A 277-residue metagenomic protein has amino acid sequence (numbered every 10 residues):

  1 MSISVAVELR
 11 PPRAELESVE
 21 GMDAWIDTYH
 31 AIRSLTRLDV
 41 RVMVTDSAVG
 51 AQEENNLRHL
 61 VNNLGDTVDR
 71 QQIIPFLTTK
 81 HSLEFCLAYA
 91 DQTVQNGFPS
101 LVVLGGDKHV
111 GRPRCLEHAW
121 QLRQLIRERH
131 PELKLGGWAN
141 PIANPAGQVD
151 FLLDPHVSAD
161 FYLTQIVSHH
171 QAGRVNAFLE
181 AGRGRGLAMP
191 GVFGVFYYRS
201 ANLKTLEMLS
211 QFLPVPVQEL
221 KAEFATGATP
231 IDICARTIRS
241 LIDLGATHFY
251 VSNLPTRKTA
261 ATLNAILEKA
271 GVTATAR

Functional and structural regions predicted by a protein language model:
M1-R41: Conserved N-terminal beta1-alpha1 strand-loop-helix module at the mouth
I3-P11, V40-V44, Q72-L77, L101-V103 (+4 more regions): Hydrophobic faces of well-ordered beta-strands that scaffold small-molecule active sites in alpha/beta enzyme cores
L9-R13, D46-G50, T79-H81, G105-H109 (+4 more regions): Active-site-proximal loop/turn and secondary-structure-junction residues that shape catalytic pockets, frequently
E20-S34, G105, R114-I142, R183-T237 (+2 more regions): Active-site pocket-lining/capping segments in soluble small-molecule metabolic enzymes
M22-I32, G50-V68: Glycine-rich, positively charged N-terminal anion/phosphate-binding segment
A24, T78-Q92: Glycine-rich anion/phosphate-binding loops
L38-D39, V68-R70, V94-S100, H130-E132 (+5 more regions): Glycine-enriched alpha-helix->loop->beta-strand junction motifs that scaffold or abut catalytic
G50-N63, S82-A88, D107-I126, P145-G147 (+2 more regions): Active-site-adjacent beta->alpha loops and helix N-cap segments on the catalytic face of soluble alpha/beta enzymes
